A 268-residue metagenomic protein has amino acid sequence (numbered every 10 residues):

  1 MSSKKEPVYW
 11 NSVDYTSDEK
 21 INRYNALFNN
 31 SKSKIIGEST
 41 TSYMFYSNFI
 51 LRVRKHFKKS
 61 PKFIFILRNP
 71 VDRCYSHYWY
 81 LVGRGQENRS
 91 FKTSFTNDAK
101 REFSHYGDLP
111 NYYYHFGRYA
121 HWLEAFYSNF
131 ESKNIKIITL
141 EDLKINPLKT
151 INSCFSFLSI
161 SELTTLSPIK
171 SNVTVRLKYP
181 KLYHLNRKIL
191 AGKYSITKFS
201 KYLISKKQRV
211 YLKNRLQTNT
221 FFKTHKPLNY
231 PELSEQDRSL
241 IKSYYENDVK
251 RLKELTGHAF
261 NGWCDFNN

Functional and structural regions predicted by a protein language model:
M1-N268: Anion-recognition interface
